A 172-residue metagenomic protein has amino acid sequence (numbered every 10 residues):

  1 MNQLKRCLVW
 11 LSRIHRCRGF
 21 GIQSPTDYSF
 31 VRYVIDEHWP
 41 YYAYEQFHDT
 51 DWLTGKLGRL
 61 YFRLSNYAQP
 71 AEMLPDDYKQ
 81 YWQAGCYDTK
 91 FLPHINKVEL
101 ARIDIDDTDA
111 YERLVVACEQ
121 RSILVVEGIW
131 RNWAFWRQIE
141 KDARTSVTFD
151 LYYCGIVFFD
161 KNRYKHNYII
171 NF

Functional and structural regions predicted by a protein language model:
M1-Q120, W130-F172: A short alpha-helical cap/connector motif
I123-V125: Structural detector of well-ordered beta-strand residues that form the stable sheet scaffold of enzyme domains
